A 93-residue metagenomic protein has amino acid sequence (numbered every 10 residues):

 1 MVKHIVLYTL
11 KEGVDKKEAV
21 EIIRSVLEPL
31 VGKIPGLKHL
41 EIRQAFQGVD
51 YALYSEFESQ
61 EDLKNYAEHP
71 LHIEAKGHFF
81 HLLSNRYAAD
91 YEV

Functional and structural regions predicted by a protein language model:
M1-Y51, E58-E68, Y91-V93: Short S/T/G/P-rich N-terminal loop/turn motif that feeds into the first structured element of a domain
A52-S55, A75: Small-side-chain structural scaffolding
A67, K76-F79: Short, flexible helix/strand-to-coil boundary loops that buttress conserved ligand/catalytic motifs in alpha/beta
L71: Short acidic-hydrophobic sequence patches enriched in Asp/Glu that either
F80-V93: Charge-dense polyanion-binding interfaces
